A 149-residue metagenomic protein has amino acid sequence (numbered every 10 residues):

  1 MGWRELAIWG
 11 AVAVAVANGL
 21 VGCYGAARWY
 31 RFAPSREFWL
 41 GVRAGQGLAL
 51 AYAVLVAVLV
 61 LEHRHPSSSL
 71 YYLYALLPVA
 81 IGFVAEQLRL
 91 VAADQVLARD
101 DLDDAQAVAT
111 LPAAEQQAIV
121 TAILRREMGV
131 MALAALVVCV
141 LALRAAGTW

Functional and structural regions predicted by a protein language model:
M1-W149: Polytopic transmembrane helical bundles with strong interfacial aromatic enrichment
